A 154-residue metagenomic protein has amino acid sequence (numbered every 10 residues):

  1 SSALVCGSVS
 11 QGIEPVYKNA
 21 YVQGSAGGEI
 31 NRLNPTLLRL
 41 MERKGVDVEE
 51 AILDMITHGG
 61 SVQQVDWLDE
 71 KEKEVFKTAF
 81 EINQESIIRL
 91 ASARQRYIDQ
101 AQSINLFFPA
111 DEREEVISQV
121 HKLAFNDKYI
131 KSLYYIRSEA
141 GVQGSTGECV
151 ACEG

Functional and structural regions predicted by a protein language model:
S1-G154: Catalytic alpha/beta core of large soluble enzyme barrels
